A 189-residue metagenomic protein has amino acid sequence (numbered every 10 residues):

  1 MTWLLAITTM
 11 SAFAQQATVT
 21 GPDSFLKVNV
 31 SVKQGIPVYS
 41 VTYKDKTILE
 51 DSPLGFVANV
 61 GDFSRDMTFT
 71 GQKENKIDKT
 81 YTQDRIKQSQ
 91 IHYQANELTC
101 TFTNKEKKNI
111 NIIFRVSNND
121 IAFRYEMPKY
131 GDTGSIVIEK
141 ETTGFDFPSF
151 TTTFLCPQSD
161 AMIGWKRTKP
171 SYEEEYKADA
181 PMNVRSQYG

Functional and structural regions predicted by a protein language model:
M1-Q16: Bacterial Sec-dependent N-terminal signal peptides
T18-G189: N-terminal accessory beta-strand-rich subdomains and adjacent acidic, glycine-rich linkers that precede catalytic cores
